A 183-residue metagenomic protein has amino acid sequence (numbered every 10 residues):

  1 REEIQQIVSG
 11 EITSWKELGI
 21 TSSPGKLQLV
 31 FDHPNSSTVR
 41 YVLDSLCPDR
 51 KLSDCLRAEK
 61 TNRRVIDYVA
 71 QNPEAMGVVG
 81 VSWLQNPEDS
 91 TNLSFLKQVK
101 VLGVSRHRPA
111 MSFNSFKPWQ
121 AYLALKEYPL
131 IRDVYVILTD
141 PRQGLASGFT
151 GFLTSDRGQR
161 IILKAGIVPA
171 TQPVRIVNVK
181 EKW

Functional and structural regions predicted by a protein language model:
R1-W183: Exported/periplasmic ABC-transporter solute-binding proteins
